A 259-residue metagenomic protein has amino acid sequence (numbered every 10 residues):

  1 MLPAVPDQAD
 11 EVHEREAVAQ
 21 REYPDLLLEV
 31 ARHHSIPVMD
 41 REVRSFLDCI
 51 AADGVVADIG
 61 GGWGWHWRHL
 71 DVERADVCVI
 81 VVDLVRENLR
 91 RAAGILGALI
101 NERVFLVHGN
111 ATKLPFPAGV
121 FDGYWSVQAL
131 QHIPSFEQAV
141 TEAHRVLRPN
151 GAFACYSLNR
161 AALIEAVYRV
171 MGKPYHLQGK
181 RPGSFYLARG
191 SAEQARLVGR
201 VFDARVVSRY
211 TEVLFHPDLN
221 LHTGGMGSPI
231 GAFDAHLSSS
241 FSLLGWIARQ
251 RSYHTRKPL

Functional and structural regions predicted by a protein language model:
M1-A51, W65-H69: Conserved class I S-adenosyl-L-methionine
A57, W63-K113: Class I SAM-dependent methyltransferase SAM/SAH-binding core
W125: A conserved beta-strand element that flanks and buttresses the S-adenosyl-L-methionine
Q128-H132: Short catalytic micro-motifs in class I SAM-dependent methyltransferases
E137-P149: A short glycine-rich, Lys/Arg-flanked "PGG" loop and its adjoining helix->strand segment in the class I
F153-H176: Conserved class I S-adenosyl-L-methionine
Y168, G172-Y175, R196, V206-L259: A C-terminal cap/extension of S-adenosyl-L-methionine-dependent methyltransferases that defines the acceptor-substrate
Y175-E193: Acceptor-substrate binding/catalytic loop of class I
